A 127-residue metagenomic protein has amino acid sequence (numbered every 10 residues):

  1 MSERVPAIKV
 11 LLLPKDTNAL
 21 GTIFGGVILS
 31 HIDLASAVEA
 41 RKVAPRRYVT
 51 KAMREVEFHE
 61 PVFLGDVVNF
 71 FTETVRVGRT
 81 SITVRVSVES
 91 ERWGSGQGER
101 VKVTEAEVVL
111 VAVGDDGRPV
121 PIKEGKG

Functional and structural regions predicted by a protein language model:
M1-A52, V111-G127: Hot-dog-fold acyl-thioester-processing enzymes
E3-I8, F63-L64, V75-G127: HotDog/MaoC-like acyl-thioester-processing domains
M53-P61: Short, charge-patterned binding micro-sites
